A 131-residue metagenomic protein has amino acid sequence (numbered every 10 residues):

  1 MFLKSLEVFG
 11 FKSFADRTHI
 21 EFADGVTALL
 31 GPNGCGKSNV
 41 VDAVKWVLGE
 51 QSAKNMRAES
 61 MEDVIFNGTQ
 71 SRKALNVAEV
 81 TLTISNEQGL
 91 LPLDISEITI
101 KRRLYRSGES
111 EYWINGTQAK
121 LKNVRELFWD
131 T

Functional and structural regions predicted by a protein language model:
F2-T131: Gly/Lys-enriched N-terminal cap/neck module of very large, oligomeric protein machines
